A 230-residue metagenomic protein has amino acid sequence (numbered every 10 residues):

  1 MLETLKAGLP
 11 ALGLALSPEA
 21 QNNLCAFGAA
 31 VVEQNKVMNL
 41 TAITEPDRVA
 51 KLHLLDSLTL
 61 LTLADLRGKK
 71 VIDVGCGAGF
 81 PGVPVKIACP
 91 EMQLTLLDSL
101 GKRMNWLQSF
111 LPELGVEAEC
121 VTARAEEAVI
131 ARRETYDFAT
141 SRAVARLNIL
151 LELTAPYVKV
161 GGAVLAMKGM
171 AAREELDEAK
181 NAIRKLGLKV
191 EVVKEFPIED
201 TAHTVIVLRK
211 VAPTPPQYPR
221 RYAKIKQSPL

Functional and structural regions predicted by a protein language model:
M1-G68, I72, K102-E117: Class I SAM-dependent transferase core
G75: Conserved glycine-centered beta->alpha loop in an early N-terminal alpha/beta scaffold
A78-E91: Conserved SAM-binding loop of SAM-dependent methyltransferases across substrates and taxa, primarily the Class I
E91-T95, S99-L230: S-adenosylmethionine
